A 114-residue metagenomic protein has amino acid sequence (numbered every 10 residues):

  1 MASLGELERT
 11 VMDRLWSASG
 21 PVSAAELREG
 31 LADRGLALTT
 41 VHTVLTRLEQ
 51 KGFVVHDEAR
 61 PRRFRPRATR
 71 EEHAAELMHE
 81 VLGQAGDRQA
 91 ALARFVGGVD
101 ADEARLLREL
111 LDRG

Functional and structural regions predicted by a protein language model:
M1-R14, A18, T69: Short alpha-helical segments that sit at the start of domains
L4-L7, A59-M78: Short, cationic-aromatic polyanion-contact patches
S17-A18, D33, G98, R113: Short helix-capping/turn signature of helix-turn-helix
P21-G30: Short acidic, hydrophobic short linear motifs in intrinsically disordered regions
H42-T46: Short, hydrophobic-biased segments on the C-terminal half of alpha helices that form "recognition helices"
E49-A59: A short, conserved structural fragment
E76-G114: Amphipathic alpha-helical dimerization/coiled-coil segments that flank or bridge DNA-binding/regulatory modules
